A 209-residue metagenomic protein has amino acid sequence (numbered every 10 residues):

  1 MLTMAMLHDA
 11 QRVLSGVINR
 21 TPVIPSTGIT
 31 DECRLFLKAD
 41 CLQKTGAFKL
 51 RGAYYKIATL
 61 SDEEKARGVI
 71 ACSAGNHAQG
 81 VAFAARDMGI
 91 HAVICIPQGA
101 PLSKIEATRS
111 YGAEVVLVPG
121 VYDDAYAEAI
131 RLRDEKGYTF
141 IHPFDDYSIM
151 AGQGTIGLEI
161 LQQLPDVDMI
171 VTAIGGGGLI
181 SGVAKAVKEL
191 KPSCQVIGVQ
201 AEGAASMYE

Functional and structural regions predicted by a protein language model:
M1-E209: PLP-dependent amino-acid enzyme catalytic core
